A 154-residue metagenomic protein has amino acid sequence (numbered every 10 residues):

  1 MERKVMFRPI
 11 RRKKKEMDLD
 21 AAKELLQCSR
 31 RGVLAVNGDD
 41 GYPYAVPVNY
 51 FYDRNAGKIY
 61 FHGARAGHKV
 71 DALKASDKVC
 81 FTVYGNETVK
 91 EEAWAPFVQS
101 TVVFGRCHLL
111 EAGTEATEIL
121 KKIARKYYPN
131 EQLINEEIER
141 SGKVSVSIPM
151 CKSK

Functional and structural regions predicted by a protein language model:
E2-K13, E91-K154: Charged, gly/pro-rich active-site loop segments
V5-V33: Short, basic/aromatic recognition patches
S29-R65, F81: Short beta-strand segments
V33, Y60, C80, F104 (+1 more regions): Beta-strand secondary-structure signal
G63-H68, A124-Y127: Short, solvent-exposed aromatic-acidic interface loops
G63-R65, A75-T88, F97-H108: Active-site-adjacent structural patch at catalytic or cofactor/ligand-binding sites
V70-K74: Surface-exposed connector loops and short turns at secondary-structure junctions
